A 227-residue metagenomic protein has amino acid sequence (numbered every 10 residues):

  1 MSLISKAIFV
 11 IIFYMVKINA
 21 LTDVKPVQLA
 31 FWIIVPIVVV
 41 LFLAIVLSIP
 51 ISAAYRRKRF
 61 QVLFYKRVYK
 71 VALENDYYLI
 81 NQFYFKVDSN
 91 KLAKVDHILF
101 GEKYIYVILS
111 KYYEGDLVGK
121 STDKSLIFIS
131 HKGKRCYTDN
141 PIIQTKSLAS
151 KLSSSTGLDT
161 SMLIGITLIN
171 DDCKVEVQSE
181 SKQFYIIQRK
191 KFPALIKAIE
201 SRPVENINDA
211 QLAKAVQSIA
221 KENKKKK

Functional and structural regions predicted by a protein language model:
I4-S5, I11-A93, F100-I105, K111-G119 (+1 more regions): Surface-exposed interaction regions that form or flank ligand-binding interfaces
D123-G133: Short glycine/proline- and charge-enriched loop/turn segments that cap or connect secondary-structure elements
